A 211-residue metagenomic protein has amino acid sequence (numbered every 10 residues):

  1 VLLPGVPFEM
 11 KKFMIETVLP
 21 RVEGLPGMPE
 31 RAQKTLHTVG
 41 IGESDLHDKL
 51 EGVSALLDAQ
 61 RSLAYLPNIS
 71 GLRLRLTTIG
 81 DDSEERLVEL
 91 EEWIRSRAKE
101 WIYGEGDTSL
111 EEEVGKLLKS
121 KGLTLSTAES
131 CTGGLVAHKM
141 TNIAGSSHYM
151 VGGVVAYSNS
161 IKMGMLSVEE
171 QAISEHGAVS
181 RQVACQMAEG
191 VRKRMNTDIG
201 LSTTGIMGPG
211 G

Functional and structural regions predicted by a protein language model:
V1-P4, T124-S126: Short glycine-rich or small-residue beta-strand-to-loop segments that form or flank ligand, phosphate, metal/Fe-S
L2-S70, R75-I79, R86-L87: Accessory alpha-helical/coil subdomains and C-terminal extensions that flank or cap enzyme catalytic cores
E84-G211: Short alpha-helical segments enriched in small residues
